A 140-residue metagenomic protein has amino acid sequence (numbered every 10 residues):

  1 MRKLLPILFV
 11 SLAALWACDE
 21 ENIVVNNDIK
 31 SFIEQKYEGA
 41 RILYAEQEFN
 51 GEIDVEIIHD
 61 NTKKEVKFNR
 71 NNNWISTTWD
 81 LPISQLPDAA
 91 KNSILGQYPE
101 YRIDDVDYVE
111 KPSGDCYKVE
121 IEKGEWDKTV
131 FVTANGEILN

Functional and structural regions predicted by a protein language model:
M1-W16: Sec-dependent bacterial lipoprotein signal peptides
C18-E21: Bacterial signal peptide processing site
N26-S31, R70-G96: A low-complexity, Ser/Thr/Gly/Pro-enriched, surface-exposed linker/loop concept that marks segments flanking
Q35-N73: Post-signal-peptide N-terminal segment of Sec-exported extracytoplasmic proteins
N50-I53, W74-S76, K111-K118: Surface-exposed aromatic
V55, Y117-E122, W126: Conserved histidines in hydrophobic membrane contexts and catalytic metal-binding motifs
K64-I75, D127-N140: A short, surface-exposed beta-strand/turn
Q85-C116, E120: Short, solvent-exposed interaction modules
